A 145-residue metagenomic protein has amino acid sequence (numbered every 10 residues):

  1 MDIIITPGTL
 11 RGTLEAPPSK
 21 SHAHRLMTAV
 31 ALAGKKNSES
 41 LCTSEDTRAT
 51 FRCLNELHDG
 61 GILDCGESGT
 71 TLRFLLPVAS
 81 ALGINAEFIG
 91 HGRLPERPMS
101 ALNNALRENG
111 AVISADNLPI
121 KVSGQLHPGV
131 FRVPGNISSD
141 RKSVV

Functional and structural regions predicted by a protein language model:
M1-V145: Structural preference for solvent-exposed beta-strand-turn elements and adjacent flexible terminal/loop segments within
